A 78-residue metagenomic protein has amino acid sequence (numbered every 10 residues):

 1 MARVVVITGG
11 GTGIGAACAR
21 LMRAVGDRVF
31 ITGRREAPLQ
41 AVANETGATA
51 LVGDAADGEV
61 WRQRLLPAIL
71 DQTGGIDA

Functional and structural regions predicted by a protein language model:
V4-I7, A78: Conserved hydrophobic beta-strands of the Rossmann-like cofactor-binding core in SDR/related NAD(P)H-dependent
G9-G13: Conserved glycine-rich cofactor-binding loop
M22: Aromatic pocket-lining residues of Rossmann-like dinucleotide-binding sites
D27-A41: Conserved glycine-rich Rossmann-like NAD(P)H-binding loop of the short-chain dehydrogenase/reductase
L39, G58-I69: A conserved hydrophobic alpha-helix of the Rossmann-fold in NAD(P)-dependent oxidoreductases
E45-E59: Rossmann-fold cofactor-recognition segment
P67-A78: A glycine-rich helix->loop->beta "capping" turn within Rossmann-like NAD(P)(H)-dependent oxidoreductase domains
